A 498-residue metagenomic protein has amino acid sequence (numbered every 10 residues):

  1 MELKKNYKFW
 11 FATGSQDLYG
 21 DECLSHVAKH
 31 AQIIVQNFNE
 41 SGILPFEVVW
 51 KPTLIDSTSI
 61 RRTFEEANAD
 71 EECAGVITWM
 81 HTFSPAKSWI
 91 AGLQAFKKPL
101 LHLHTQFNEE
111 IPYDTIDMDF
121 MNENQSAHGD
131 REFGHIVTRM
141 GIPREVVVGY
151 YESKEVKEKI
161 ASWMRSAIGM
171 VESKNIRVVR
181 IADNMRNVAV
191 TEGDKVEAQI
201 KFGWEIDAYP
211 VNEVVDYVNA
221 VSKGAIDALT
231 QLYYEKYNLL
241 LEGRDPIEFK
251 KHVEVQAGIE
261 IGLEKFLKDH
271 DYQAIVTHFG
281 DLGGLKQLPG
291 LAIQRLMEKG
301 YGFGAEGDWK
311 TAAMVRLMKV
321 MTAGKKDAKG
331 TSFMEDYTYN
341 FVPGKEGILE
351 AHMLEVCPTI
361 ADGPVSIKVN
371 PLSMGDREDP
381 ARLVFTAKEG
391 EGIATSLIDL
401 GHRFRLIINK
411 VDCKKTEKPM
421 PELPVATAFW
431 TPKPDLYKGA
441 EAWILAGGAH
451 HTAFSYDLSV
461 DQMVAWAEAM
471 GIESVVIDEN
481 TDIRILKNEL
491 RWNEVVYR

Functional and structural regions predicted by a protein language model:
L3-H26, N175-N184: Short beta-strand segments enriched in small/hydrophobic residues
S25-S41: Short catalytic helix/loop segments, enriched in acidic residues and glycine and frequently bearing histidine
P45-E47, H104, E109-R244: Cap/lid and interdomain-hinge subdomains that line or gate substrate/regulatory clefts in soluble alpha/beta enzymes
I60-C73, I90-G92, E260-D269: Short, well-structured alpha-helical segments in soluble
C73-F83, L101-L103, Y272-T277: Periplasmic-binding protein-like
Q231-L232, K236-G324: Long, internal scaffold/assembly segments composed of regular secondary structure
G300-P424: C-terminal catalytic subdomain
D376-R498: Extended hydrophobic packing segments that form well-structured cores
